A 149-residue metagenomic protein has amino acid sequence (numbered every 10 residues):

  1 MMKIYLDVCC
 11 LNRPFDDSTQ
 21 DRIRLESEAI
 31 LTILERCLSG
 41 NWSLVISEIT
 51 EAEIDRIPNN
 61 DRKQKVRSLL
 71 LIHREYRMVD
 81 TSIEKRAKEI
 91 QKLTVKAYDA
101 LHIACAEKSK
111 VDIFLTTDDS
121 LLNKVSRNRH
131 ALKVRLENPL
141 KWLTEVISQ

Functional and structural regions predicted by a protein language model:
K3, L11, D17-S27, K92 (+1 more regions): Acidic, PIN/NYN-like endoribonuclease modules and their adjacent C-terminal/linker elements
Y5-P58, Y76, P139-E145: PIN/NYN-family metal-dependent endoribonuclease catalytic core
C10, T50, I83, L101-H102 (+1 more regions): Alpha-helix capping/helix-boundary segments
I30-E35, V66-R67, I103: Short amphipathic alpha-helical segments and helix-helix/interface helices
I49-T50, L71-K92: Acidic catalytic patch
R56-I72: Short, electropositive alpha-helical surface patch
M78, A97-A100, T116: Short beta-strand scaffold positions
V95-A104, V111: Mid-chain, well-packed structural core segment of small domains
